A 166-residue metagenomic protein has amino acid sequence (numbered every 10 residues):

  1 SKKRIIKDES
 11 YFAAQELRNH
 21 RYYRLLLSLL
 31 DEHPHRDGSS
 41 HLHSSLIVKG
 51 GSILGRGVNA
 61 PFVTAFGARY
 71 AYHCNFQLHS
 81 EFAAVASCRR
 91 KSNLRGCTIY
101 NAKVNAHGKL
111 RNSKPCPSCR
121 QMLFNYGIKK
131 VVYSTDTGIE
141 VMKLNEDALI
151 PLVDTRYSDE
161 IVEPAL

Functional and structural regions predicted by a protein language model:
S1-L166: Zinc-dependent deaminase catalytic domain
